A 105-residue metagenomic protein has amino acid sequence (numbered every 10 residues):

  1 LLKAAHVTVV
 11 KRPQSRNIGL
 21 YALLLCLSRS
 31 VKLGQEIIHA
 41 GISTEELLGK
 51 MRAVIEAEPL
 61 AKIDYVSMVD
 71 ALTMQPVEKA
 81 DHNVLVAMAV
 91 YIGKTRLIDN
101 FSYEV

Functional and structural regions predicted by a protein language model:
L1-L33: Conserved phosphate-binding loops in nucleotide/dinucleotide-binding enzymes
H6-V9, I38, K50-V105: Phosphate/ribose-recognition catalytic cores of enzymes acting on nucleotide-derived substrates
S15, S28-S30, S43, S67 (+1 more regions): Generic serine detector
I18-A22, E45-E46, N83: Intrinsic-disorder/low-complexity peptide segments enriched for small residues
L25, L48-K50: C-terminal helical cap/extension that packs against the catalytic core of soluble nucleotide-cofactor enzymes
H39-L47: Short, charged, surface-exposed loops that flank catalytic or proteolytic processing sites
